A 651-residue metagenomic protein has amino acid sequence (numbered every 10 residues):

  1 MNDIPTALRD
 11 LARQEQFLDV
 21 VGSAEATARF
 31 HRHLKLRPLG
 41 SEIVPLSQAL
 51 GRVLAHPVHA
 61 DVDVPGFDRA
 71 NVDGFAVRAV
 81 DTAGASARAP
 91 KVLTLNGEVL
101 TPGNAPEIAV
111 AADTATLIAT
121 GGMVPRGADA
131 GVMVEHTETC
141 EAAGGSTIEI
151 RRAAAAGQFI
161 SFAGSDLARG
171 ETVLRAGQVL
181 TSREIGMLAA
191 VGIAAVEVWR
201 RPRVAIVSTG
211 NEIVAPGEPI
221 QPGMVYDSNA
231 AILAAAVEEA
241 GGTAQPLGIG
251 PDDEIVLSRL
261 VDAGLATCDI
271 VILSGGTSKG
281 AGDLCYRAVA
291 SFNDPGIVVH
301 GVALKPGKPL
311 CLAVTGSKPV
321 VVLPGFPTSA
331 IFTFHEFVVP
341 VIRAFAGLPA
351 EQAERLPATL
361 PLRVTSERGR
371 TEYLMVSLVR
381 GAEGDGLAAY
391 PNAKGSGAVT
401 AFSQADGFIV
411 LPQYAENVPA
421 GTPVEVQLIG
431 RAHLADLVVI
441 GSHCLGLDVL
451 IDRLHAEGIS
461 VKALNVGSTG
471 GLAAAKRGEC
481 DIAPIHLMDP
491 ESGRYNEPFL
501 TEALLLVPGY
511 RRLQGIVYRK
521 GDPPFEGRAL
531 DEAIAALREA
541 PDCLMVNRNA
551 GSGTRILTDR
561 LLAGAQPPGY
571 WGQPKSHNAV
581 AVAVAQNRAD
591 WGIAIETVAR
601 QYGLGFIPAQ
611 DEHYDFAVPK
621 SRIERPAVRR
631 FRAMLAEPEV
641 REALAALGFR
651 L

Functional and structural regions predicted by a protein language model:
M1-A24, A194-L323, P327-T333, V449-E457 (+5 more regions): Helix-rich terminal scaffold detector
M1-A87, L93, L117, V339 (+1 more regions): Short, low-complexity N-terminal leaders and the immediately following helix N-cap/first helix
N2-V21, P57, A76-P251, E383 (+2 more regions): Short, glycine/charged-enriched hinge/interface segments at domain edges or termini
A24-T27, E42-S47, H56, R69 (+3 more regions): Flexible glycine/proline-rich
L434-H443, L530-R555: Short loop->beta-strand "edge-of-pocket" segments that line small-molecule binding or catalytic clefts across diverse
H455-E532: N-terminal segment of the mature folded domain
P484-L500, A581-Q610: A ligand-binding cleft/hinge motif common to bilobed small-molecule-binding domains
L506-G515, L604-A633: Periplasmic-binding protein-like
